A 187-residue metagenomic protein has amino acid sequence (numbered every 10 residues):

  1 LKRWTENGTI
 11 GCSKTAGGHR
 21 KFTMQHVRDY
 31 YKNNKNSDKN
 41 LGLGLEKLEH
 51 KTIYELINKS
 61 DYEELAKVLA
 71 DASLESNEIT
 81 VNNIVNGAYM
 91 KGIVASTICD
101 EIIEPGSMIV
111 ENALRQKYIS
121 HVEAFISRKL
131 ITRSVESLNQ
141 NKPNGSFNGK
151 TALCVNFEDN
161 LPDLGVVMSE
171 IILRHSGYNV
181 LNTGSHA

Functional and structural regions predicted by a protein language model:
W4: Residues in the recognition helix of alpha-helical DNA-binding motifs
T9-P143: Long amphipathic alpha-helical segments
K117-S120, I126-A187: C-terminal regulatory/effector modules of DNA-binding transcriptional regulators
